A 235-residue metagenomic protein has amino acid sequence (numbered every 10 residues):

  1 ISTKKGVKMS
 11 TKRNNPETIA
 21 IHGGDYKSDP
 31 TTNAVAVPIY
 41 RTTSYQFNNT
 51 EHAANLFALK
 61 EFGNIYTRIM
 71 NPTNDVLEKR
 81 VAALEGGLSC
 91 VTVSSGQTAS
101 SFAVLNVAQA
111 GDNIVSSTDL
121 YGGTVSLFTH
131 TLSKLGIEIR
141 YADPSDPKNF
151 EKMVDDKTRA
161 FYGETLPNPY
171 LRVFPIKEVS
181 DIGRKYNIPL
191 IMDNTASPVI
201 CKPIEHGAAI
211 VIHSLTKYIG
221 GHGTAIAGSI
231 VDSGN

Functional and structural regions predicted by a protein language model:
I1-K8: Short, Lys/Arg-enriched N-terminal segments with co-localized hydrophobic residues within the first ~10-30 amino acids
S10-N71, K79-R80: N-terminal "arm"/small-domain region of PLP-dependent enzymes with the aminotransferase-like
S10-T11, H22-S28, C90-N235: Conserved PLP-enzyme active-site core in the AAT-like
A34-V35, G86, L135: Short, basic and Ser/Thr-rich N-terminal targeting/leader segments
Q46, G86, S233: Residue-level marker of positions within ordered structural domains that often coincide with functionally constrained
N49-T98, G123-T131: Conserved N-terminal alpha-helix of the aminotransferase class I/II PLP-enzyme fold
